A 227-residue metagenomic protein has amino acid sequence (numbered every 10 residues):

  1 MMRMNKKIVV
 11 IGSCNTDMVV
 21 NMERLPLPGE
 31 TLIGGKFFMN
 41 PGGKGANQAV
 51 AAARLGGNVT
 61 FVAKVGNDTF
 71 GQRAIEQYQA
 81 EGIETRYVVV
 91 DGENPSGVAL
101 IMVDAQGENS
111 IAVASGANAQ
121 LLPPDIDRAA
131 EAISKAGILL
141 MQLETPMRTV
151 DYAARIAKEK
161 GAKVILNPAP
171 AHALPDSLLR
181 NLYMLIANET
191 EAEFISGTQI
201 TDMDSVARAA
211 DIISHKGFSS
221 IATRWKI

Functional and structural regions predicted by a protein language model:
M1-K64, T69-I83: Glycine-rich phosphate/adenosyl-contacting loop at the front of the ribokinase-like
K7, G137-I138, S220: Structural motif
I11, K36, V62-N67, T85-S96 (+2 more regions): Beta-strand->loop->alpha-helix junctions that form or flank phosphate-binding loops in nucleotide-handling enzymes
V19, A112, I195-G197: Residues that scaffold the ATP/ADP-binding catalytic core of kinase and kinase-like folds
G82, A119-P124, V164-A171: Short gly/ser/thr-rich secondary-structure transition/capping motifs
R86-E93, I101-I138, L143: Conserved phosphate-binding/catalytic loop of the ribokinase/pfkB sugar-kinase fold
D151-I227: Conserved phosphate/ATP/ADP-binding segment of small-molecule kinases
